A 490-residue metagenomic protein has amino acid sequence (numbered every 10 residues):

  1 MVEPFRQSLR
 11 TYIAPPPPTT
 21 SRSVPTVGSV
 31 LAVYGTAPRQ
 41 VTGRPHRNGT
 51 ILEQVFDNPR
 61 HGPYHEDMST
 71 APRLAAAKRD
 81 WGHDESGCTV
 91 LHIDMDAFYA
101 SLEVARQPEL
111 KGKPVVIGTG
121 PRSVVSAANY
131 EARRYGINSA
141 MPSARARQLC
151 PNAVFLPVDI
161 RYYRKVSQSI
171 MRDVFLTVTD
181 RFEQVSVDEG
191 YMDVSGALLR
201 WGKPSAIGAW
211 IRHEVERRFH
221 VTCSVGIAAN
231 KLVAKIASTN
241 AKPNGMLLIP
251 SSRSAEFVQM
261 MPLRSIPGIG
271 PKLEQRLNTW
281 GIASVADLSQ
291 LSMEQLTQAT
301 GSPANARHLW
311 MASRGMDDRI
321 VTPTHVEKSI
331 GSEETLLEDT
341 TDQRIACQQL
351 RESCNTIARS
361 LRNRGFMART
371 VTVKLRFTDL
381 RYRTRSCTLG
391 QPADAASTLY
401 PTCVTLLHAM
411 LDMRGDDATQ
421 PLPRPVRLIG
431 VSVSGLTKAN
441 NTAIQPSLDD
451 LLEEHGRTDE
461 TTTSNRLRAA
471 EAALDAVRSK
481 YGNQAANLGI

Functional and structural regions predicted by a protein language model:
P4-Y12, P16-S23, S29, R39: Low-acidity, Ser/Thr- and Arg-rich intrinsically disordered low-complexity segments
F5, L9-Y12, Y34, F56 (+1 more regions): Aromatic (phenylalanine/tyrosine) cluster motif
I13, G35, R47-G49: Short hydrophobic alpha-helical segments enriched in small aliphatic residues
G43-H308, V321, R359, H455-I490: Gly/Gly-Pro- and Ser/Thr-rich, intrinsically disordered tail segments characteristic of DNA damage-repair and tolerance
Y64-H65, H83, H92, S265 (+1 more regions): DNA-contacting surface of Y-family translesion DNA polymerases
V185-E189, A228-K231, F366-T370, R424-L428: Short Gly/Ser/Thr- and Asp/Glu-enriched loop/turn motifs at secondary-structure junctions
Q391-I490: Acidic, metal-coordinating catalytic segment for phosphate/diphosphate chemistry, firing primarily on the Nudix
